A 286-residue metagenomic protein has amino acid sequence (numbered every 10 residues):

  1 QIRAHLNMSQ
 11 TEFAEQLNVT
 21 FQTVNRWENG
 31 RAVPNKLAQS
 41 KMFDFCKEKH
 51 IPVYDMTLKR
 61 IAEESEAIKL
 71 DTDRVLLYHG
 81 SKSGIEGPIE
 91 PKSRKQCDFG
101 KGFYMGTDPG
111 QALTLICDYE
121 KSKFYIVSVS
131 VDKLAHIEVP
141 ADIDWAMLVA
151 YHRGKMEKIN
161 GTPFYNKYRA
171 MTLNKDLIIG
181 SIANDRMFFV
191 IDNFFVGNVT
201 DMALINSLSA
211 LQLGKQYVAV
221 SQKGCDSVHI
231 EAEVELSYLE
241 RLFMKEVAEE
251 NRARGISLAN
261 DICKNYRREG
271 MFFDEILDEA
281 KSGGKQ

Functional and structural regions predicted by a protein language model:
Q1-H5, F43: A short, Lys/Arg-rich alpha-helix, primarily the initiator
N7-N25: Short alpha-helical DNA-recognition segment
N35-D55: DNA major-groove recognition helix of helix-turn-helix/homeodomain DNA-binding modules
P52-D98, C117, G270-E279, G283-G284: ADP-ribose/NAD+-binding catalytic cleft of ART/PARP-like enzymes
R74, P91-K101, T107-R169: ADP-ribosyltransferase catalytic core
D132-Q286: Active-site and NAD+-binding cores of ADP-ribose-processing enzymes
